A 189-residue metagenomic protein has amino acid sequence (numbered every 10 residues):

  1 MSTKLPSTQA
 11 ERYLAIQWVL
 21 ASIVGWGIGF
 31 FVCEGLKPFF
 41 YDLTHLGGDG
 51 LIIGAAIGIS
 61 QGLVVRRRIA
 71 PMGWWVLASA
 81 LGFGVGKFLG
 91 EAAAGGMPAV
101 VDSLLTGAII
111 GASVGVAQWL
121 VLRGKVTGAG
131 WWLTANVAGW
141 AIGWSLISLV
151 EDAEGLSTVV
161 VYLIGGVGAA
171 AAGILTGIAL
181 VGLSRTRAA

Functional and structural regions predicted by a protein language model:
S2-A189: Juxtamembrane/disordered regions of integral membrane proteins
